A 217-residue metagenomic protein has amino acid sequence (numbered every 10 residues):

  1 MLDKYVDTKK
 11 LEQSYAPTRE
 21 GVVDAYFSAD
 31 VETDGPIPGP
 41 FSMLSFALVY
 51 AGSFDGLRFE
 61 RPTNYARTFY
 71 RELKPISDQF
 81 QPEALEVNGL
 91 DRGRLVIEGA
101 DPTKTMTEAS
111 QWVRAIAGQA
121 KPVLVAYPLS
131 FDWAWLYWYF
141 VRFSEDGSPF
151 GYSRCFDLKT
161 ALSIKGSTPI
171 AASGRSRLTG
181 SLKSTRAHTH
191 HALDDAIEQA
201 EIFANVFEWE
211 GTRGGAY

Functional and structural regions predicted by a protein language model:
L2-Y5, K9, S14-S130: Conserved non-catalytic scaffold segment of RNase H-like nuclease domains
D30-E32, D132, D157, D195: Acidic active-site catalytic centers that drive phospho-/nucleotidyl reactions and related ester hydrolyses
G52, F140-S144, V206-E210: Active-site catalytic pocket residues across diverse enzymes, especially alpha/beta-hydrolases
E72-P75, Q79-N88, R92-L95, F156-A200: Active-site-proximal helix-loop-helix substrate-binding element of RNase H-like nuclease domains
V113, S130-S153: Substrate-recognition/cap helix-loop segment adjacent to the acidic, metal-dependent catalytic center of Asp-based
V123-A126, S153-L158: Extended hydrophobic secondary-structure segments that form protein cores and membrane-embedded regions
V123-S130, A134-W135, G174-Y217: Acidic, Mg2+-coordinating catalytic module of metal-dependent nucleases/exonucleases that use a two-metal-ion mechanism
F143-S148, S167-S176, E210-T212: Substrate-binding/catalytic groove segments of enzymes that remodel or degrade extracellular structural polymers
